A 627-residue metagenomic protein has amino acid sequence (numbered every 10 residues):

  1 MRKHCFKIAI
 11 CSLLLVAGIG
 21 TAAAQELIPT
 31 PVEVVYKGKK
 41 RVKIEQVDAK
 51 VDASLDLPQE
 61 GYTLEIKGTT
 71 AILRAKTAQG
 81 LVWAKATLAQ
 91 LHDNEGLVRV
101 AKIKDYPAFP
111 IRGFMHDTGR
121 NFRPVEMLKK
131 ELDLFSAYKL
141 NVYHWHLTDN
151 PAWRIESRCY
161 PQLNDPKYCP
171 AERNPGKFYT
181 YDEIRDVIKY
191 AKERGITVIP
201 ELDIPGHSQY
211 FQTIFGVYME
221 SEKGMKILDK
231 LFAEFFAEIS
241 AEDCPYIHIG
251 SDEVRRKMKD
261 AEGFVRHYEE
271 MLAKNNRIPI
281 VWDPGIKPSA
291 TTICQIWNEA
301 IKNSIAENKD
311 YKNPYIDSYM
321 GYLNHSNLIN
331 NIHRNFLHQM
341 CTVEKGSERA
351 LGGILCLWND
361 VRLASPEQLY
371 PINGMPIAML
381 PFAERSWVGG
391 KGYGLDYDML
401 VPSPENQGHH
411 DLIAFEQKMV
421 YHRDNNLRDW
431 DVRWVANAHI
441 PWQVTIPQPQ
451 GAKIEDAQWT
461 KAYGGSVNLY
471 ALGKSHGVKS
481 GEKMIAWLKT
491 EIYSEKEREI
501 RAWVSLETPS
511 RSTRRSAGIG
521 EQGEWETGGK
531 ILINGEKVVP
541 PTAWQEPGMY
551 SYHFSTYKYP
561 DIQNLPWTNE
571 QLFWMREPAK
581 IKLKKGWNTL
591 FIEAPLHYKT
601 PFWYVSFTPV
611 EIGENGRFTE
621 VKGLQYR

Functional and structural regions predicted by a protein language model:
R2, I10, A22-I103, V281-D283 (+4 more regions): Acidic, contiguous N-terminal accessory segments
E26, L57-Y246, H267, N359 (+3 more regions): Feature activates predominantly on carbohydrate-active enzymes
T30-K37, R41, I413-I485, P509-R511 (+3 more regions): Accessory carbohydrate-binding/adhesion or oligomerization-edge regions at the termini of glycan-active proteins
F178, R514-A517, Q522-T608: Beta-strand-rich ligand-recognition modules
F211-I293, W297-E307: Active-site neighborhood of glycoside hydrolase catalytic domains
A300-W442: Flexible, acidic glycine-rich loops studded with aromatic residues
S480-Y493, W574-A579: Short beta-strands within extracellular/lumenal beta-sheet-rich domains
K496-G523: A short beta-strand element within beta-rich, extracytoplasmic domains of secreted/secretory-pathway proteins
